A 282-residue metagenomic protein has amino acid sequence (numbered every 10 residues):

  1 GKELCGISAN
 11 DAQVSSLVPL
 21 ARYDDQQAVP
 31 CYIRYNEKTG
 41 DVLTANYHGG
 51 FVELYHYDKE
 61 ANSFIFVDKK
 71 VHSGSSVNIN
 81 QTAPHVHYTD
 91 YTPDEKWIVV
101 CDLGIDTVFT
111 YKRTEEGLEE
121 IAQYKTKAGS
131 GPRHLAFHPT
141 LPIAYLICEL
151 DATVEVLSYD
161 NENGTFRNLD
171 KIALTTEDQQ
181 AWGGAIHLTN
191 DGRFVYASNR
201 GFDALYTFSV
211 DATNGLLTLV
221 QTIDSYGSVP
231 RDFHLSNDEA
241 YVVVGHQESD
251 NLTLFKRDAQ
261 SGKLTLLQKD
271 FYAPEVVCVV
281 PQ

Functional and structural regions predicted by a protein language model:
K2-L4, G50-E53, D106-V108, A152-V154 (+2 more regions): Structural signal for beta-propeller blades
G6-S15, L54-I65, Y111-G117, L157-T165 (+2 more regions): Short loop/turn segments immediately following beta-strands, especially the blade-tip and inter-blade linker loops
S15-Y88: Asp-box/WD-like beta-propeller blade repeats and closely related beta-sheet repeat scaffolds
V18-D24, D68, G74-N80, E119-K125 (+3 more regions): A short beta-strand motif characteristic of beta-propeller blades
Q26-K38, G74-D94, T126-I143, T175-G192 (+2 more regions): Beta-rich, blade/repeat-based domains predominating in secreted/periplasmic proteins but also intracellular
Y47-G49, Y57, L103-G104, E149-D151 (+4 more regions): Short loop/turn segments immediately following the C-termini of beta-strands
E95-A152: Loop-centered beta-sheet repeat module
